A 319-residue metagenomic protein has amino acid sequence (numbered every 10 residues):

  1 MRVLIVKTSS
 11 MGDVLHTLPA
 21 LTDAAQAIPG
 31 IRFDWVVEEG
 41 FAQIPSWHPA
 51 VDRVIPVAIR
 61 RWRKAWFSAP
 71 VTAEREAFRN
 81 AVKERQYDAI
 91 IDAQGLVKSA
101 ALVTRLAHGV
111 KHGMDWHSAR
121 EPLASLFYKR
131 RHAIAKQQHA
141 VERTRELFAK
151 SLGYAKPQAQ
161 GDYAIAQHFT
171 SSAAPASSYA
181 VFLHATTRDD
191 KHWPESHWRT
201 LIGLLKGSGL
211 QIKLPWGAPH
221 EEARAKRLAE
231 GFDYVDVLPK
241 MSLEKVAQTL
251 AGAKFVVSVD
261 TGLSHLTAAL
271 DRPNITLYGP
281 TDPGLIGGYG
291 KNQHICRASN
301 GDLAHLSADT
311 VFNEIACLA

Functional and structural regions predicted by a protein language model:
M1-A319: Catalytic machinery of carbohydrate-active enzymes, primarily nucleotide-sugar-dependent glycosyltransferases
